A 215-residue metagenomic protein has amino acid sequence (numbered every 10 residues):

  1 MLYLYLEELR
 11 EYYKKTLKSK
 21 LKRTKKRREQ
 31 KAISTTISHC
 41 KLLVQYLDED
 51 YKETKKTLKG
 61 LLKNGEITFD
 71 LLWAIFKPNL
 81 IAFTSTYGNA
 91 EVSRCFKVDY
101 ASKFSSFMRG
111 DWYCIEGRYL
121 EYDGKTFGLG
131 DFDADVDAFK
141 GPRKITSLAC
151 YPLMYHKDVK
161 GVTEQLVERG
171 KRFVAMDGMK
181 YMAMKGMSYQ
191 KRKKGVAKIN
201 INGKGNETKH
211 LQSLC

Functional and structural regions predicted by a protein language model:
M1-C215: AAA+ P-loop ATPase mechanoenzymes
